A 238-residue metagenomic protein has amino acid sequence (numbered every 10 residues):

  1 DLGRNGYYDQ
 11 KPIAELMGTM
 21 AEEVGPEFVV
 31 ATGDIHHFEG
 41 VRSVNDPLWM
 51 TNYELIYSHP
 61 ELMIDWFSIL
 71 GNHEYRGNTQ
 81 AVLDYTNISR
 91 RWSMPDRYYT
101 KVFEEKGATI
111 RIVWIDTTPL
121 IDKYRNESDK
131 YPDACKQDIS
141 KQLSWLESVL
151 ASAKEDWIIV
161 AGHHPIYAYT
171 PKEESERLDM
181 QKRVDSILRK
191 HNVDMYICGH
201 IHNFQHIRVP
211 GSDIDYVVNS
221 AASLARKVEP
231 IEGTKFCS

Functional and structural regions predicted by a protein language model:
D1-P47, R97, S140, Y169: N-terminal active-site segment of His-dependent metallophosphoesterases
H37-I158, P171-M195, H202-S238: Extended active-site neighborhood of metal-dependent phosphoesterases/phosphodiesterases
